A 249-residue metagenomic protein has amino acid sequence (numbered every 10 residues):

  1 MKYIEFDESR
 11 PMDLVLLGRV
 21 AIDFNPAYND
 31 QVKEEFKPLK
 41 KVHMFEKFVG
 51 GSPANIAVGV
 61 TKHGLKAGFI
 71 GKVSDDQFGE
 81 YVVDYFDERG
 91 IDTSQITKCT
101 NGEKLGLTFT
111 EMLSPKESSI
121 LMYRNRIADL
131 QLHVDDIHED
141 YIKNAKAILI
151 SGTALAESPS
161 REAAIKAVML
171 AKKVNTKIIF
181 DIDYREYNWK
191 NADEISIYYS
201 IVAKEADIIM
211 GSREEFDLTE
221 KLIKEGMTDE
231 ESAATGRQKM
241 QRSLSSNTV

Functional and structural regions predicted by a protein language model:
K2-D92, K116: Glycine-rich phosphate/adenosyl-contacting loop at the front of the ribokinase-like
S9, Y141-K143, S200-A203: A short, aliphatic-rich alpha-helical micro-motif
V20, T153, I182: Active-site metal-binding loops of divalent metal-dependent hydrolases
K66-I150: Conserved N-terminal subdomain of the carbohydrate kinase-like
A67, T93, I178-F180, M210: Hydrophobic beta-strand scaffold residues
P159, A163-V174, I197-E205: Catalytic-core regions built around general acid/base machinery
L170-K177, S246-V249: A short helix->loop->beta-strand "cap" motif at the edges of active sites that frequently abuts
N188-V249: Conserved phosphate/ATP/ADP-binding segment of small-molecule kinases
